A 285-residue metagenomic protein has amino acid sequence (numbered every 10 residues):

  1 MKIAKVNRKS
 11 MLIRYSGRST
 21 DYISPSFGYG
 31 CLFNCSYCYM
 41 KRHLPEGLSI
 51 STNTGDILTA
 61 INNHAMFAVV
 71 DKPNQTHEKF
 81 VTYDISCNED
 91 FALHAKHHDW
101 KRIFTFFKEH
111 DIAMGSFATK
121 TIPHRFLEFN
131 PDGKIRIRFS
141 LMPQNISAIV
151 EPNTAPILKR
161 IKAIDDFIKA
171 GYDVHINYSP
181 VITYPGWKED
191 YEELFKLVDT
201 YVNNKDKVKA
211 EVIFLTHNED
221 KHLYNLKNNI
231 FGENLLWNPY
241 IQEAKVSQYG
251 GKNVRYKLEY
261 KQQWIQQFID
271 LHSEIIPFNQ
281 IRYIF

Functional and structural regions predicted by a protein language model:
A4-S19, S36-R138, D166: Conserved Radical SAM active-site core
P25-C35: Cysteine-centered iron-sulfur cluster-binding motifs in ferredoxin-type domains/subunits of redox enzymes
T54-F67, H98-I103, T154-A163, K188-D199 (+1 more regions): Well-ordered, non-membrane alpha-helical segments in soluble/globular domains
F80-D84, M114-S116, K134-R138, D173-N177 (+2 more regions): Structural preference for beta-strand elements that scaffold enzyme active sites
E89-L93, I122-R125, I135-T154, P180-P185 (+2 more regions): Conserved radical SAM core fold
R125-L127, I135, E151-P152, P156 (+2 more regions): Residues lining hydrophobic/aromatic ligand-binding pockets adjacent to catalytic sites
R160-K221, L271, R282: Conserved C-terminal portion of the radical SAM core fold that forms the substrate/S-adenosylmethionine-binding
D199-F285: Auxiliary Fe-S-binding modules of radical SAM enzymes
